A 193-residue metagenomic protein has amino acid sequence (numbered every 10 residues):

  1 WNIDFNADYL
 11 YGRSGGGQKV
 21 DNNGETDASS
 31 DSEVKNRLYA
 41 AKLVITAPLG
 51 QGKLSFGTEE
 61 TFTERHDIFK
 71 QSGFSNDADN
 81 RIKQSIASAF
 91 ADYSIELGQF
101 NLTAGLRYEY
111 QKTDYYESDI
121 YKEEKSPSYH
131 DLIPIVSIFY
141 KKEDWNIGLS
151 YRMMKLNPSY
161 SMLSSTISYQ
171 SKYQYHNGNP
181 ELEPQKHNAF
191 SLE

Functional and structural regions predicted by a protein language model:
W1-E117, K141: Face-selective signature of the C-terminal outer-membrane beta-barrel domain
R13-G15, H66, Y110-E117, S126 (+1 more regions): Surface-exposed extracellular loop regions of Gram-negative outer-membrane beta-barrel proteins, predominantly
D27-R37, S75-S85, E123-H130, S168-K172 (+1 more regions): Replace "Gram-negative outer membrane beta-barrel proteins" with "bacterial and organellar outer membrane beta-barrel
R37-L43, S85-A91, L132-V136, G178 (+1 more regions): Hydrophobic, lipid-facing positions within transmembrane beta-strands of outer-membrane proteins
I45-P48, I138-F139, L182-P184, E193: A general structural signal for short secondary-structure junctions and capping/turn motifs
F100-L102, H130-L132, W145, L149: Bacterial Sec-dependent N-terminal signal peptides
A104, V136, L149, L192-E193: Structural scaffold positions in well-ordered secondary structure
